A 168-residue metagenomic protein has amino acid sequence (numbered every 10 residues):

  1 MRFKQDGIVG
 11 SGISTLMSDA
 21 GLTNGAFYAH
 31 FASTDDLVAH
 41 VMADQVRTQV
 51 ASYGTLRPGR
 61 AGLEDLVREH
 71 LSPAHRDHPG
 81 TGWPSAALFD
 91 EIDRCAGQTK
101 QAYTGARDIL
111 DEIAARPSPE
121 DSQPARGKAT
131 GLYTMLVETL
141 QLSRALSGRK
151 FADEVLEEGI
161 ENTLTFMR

Functional and structural regions predicted by a protein language model:
R2, T48, S52, I113-R116: Short alpha-helical functional segments enriched in proximate histidine and acidic residues
R2-D36: Helix-turn-helix
R2-Q5, S52-T55, E91, M135-L142: Solvent-exposed, amphipathic alpha-helical segments
F31, V38-Q45: Alpha-helical DNA-contacting segments of helix-turn-helix folds
H40, A51-G82: Hydrophobic alpha-helical connector segments
A61-H75, D90, T130, D153 (+1 more regions): Amphipathic alpha-helical segments that line or abut small-molecule/effector binding pockets and mediate allosteric
D65-L66, R76-T104: Amphipathic alpha-helical segments used for helix-helix packing
A96-T104, P117-R168: Hydrophobic/aromatic-rich alpha-helical bundle segments in the mid-to-C-terminal region
